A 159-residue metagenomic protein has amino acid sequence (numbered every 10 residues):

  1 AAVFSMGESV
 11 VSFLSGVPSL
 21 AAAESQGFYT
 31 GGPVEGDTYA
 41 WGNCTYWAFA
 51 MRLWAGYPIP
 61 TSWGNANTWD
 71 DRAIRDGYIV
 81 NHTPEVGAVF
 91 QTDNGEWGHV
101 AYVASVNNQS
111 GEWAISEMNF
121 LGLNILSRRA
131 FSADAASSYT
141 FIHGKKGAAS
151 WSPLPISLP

Functional and structural regions predicted by a protein language model:
A1-A22, G144, W151-P159: N-terminal secretion targeting segments of exported proteins
V10-M118: Secreted/periplasmic proteins that engage bacterial cell-wall peptidoglycan
V106-P159: Aromatic- and glycine-rich peptidoglycan recognition patches
